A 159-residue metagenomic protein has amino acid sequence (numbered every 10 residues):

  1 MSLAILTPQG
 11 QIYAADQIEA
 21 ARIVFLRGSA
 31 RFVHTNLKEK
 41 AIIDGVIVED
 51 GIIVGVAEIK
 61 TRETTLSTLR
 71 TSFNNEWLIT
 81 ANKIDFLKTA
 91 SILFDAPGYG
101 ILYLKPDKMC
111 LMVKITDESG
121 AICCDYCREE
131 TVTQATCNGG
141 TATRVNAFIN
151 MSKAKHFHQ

Functional and structural regions predicted by a protein language model:
M1-L37: Acidic-basic catalytic patches of nuclease active cores, encompassing PD-(D/E)XK and other metal-cofactor nuclease
L3-Q9, K60-C110: Catalytic cores of nucleic-acid endonucleases
Q9-G10, G51, N75, S119-G120 (+1 more regions): Intrinsic-disorder/low-complexity loop/linker signature
R22, G45-T68: Conserved catalytic cores of phosphodiester-cleaving nucleases, focusing on short active-site segments
G28-V54: Active-site metal-binding core of divalent-cation-utilizing nuclease and nuclease-like domains
F32, G45-I47, A57, G100-I101 (+1 more regions): Hydrophobic beta-strand residues in large extracellular and virion-surface proteins
I92-A154: Domain-level recognition of nuclease-like catalytic cores that cleave nucleotide substrates
K155-Q159: Long, charged low-complexity regulatory segments
